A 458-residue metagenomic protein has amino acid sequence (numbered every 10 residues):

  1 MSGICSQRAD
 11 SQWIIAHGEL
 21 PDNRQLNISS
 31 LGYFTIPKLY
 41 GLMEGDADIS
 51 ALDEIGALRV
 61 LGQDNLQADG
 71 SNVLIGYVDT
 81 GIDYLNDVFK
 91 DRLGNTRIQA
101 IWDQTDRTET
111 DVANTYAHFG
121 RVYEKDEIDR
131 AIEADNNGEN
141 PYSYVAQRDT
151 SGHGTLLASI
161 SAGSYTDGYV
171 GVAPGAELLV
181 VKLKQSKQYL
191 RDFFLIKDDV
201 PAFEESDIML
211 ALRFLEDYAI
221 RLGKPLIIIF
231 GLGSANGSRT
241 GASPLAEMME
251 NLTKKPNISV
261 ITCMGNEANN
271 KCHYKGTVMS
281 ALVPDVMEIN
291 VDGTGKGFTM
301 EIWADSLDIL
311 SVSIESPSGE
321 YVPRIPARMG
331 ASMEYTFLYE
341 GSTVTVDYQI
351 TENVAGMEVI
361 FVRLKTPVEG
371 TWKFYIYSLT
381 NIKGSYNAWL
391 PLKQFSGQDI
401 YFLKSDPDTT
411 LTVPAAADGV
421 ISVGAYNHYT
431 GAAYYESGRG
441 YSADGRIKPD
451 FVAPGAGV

Functional and structural regions predicted by a protein language model:
M1-L74, G81-R97, G370-W372, T410-V413 (+1 more regions): Autoinhibitory propeptides
P37-L39, L210-T240, C263-M264, Y377-L379: Short acidic, glycine-rich surface-loop motifs adjacent to enzyme active sites
G62-E204, K224, G295-K296, L307-D308 (+3 more regions): Subtilisin-like serine protease catalytic core
G81-D83, G233-N236, G265-N269, N427-Y429 (+1 more regions): Catalytic metal-binding/acid-base residues of hydrolase active sites
W102, R107, A113, A117-I128 (+4 more regions): Extracellular S/T/G-rich loop segment that most often corresponds to the catalytic His/Ser-adjacent loop
P244-N257: Catalytic-core regions built around general acid/base machinery
K296-F298, R363-T380: Noncatalytic modules at the cell exterior or secretory-pathway interfaces, chiefly beta-strand-rich lectin/adhesion
I360, N381-K393: Edge beta-strands of jelly-roll/beta-sandwich modules across compartments, strongly enriched in secreted/luminal
